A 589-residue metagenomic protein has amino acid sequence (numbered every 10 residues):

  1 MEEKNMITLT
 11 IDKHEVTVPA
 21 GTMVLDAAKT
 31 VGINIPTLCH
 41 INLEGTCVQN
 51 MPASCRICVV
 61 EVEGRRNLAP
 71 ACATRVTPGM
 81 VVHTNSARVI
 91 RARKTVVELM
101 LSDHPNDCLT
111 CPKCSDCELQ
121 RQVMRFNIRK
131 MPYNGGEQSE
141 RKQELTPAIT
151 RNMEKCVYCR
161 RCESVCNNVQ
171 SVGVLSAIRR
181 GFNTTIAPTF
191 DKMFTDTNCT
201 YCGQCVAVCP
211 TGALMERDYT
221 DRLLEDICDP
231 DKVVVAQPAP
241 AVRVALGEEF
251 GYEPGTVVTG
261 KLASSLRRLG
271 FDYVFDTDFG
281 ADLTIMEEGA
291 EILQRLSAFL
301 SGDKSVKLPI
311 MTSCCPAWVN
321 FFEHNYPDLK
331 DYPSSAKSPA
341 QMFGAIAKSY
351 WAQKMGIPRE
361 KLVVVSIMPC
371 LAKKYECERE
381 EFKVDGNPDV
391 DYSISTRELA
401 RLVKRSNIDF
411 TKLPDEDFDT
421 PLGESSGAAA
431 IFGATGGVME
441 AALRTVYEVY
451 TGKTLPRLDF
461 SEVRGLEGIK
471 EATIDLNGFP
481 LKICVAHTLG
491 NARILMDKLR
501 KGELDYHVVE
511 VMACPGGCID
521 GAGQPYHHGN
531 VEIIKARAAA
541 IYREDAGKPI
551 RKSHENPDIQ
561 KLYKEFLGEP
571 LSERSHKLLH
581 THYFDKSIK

Functional and structural regions predicted by a protein language model:
E3-H14: Eukaryote-biased recognition of intrinsically disordered, low-complexity regulatory segments
I7, A20-V81, N85, V89 (+1 more regions): Iron-sulfur-associated redox domains of electron-transfer enzymes in respiratory and anaerobic energy metabolism
D12, T150-N152, Q237, V511-M512: Short glycine-rich or small-residue beta-strand-to-loop segments that form or flank ligand, phosphate, metal/Fe-S
D12-H14, T189-D191, A241: Short strand-loop junctions, especially beta-strand C-caps/beta-turns that link beta-sheets to coils or alpha-helices
H14-E15, F479: Reductase modules of NAD(P)H-dependent flavoproteins
E15-V16, E144, E154, T197 (+3 more regions): Residues that cap or flank secondary-structure elements
R56-Y201, A207, L214-V233: Fe-S ferredoxin-like electron-transfer domains and their immediately adjacent linker/connector regions across
Q170, C209, W351-M355: Structural motif corresponding to the C-terminal cap of alpha-helices
